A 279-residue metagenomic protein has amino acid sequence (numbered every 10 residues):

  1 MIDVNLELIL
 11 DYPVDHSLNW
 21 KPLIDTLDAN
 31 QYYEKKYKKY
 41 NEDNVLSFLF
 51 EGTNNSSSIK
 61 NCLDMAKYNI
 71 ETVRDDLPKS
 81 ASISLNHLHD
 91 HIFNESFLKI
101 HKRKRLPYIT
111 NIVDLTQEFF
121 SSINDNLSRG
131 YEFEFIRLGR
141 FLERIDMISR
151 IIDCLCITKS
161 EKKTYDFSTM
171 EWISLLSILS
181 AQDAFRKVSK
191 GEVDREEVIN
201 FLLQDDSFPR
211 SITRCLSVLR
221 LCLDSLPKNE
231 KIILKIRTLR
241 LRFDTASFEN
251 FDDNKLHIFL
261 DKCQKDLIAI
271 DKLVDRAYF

Functional and structural regions predicted by a protein language model:
M1-F279: Alpha-helical transmembrane segments and their helix-helix packing motifs
